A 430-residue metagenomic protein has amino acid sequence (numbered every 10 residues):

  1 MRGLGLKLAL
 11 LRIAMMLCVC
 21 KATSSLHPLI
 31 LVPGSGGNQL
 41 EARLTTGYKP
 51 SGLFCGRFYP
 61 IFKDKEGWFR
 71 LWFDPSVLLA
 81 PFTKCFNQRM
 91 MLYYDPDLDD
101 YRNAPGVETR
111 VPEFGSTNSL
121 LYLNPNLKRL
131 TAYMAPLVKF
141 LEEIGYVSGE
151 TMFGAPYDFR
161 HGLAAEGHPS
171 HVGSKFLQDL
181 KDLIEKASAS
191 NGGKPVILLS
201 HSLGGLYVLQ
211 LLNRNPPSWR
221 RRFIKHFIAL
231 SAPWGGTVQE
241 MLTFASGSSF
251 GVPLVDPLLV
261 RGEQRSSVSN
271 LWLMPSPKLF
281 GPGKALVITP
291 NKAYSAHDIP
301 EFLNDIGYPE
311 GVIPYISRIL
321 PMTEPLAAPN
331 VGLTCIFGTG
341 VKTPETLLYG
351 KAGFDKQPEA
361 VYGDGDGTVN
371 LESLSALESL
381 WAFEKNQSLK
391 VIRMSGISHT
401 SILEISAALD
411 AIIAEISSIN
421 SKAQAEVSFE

Functional and structural regions predicted by a protein language model:
R2-L199, L203-S266, L273-M274, F280-T289 (+2 more regions): N-terminal non-catalytic accessory region
S266-A352: Glycine-rich, aromatic-lined ligand/substrate-binding cores of catalytic and carbohydrate-binding domains
